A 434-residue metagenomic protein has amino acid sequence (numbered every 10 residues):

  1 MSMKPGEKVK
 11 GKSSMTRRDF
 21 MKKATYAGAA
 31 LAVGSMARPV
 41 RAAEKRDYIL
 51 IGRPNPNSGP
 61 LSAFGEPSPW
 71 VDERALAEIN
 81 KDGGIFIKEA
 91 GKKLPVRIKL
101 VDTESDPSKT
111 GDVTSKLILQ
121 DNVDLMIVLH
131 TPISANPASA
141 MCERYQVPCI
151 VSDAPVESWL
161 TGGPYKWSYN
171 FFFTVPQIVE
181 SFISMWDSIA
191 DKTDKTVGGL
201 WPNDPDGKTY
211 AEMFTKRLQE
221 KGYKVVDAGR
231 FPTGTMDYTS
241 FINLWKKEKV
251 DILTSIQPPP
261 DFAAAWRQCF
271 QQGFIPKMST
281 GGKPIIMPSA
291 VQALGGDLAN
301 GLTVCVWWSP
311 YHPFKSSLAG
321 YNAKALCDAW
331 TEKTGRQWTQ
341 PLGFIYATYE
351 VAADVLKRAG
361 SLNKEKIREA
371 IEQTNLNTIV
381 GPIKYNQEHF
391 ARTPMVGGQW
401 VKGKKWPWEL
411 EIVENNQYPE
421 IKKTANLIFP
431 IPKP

Functional and structural regions predicted by a protein language model:
M1-D19, K23: N-terminal secretory signal peptides
S14, S35-N55: C-terminal segment of N-terminal export signals and the immediately downstream linker at the start of the mature
G52-E73, V101-P107, H130-T131, L200-T209 (+3 more regions): Extracytoplasmic "Venus flytrap"
W70, S108, V123-A228, K277-V304: Extracytoplasmic ligand/sensor domains, especially the bilobed periplasmic-binding protein
V71-I98, K192: Signal peptide-proximal N-terminal region of secreted/periplasmic/extracellular or secretory-lumen proteins
I85-T103, W167, Q219-P232: Short beta-strand elements in bilobed, periplasmic/extracellular small-molecule ligand-binding domains
Y165, C269-Y346, L410-K433: Extracellular/periplasmic periplasmic-binding protein-like sensory domains
N300, E372-P434: Solvent-exposed, acidic/polar segments of extracytosolic/periplasmic ligand-binding ectodomains
